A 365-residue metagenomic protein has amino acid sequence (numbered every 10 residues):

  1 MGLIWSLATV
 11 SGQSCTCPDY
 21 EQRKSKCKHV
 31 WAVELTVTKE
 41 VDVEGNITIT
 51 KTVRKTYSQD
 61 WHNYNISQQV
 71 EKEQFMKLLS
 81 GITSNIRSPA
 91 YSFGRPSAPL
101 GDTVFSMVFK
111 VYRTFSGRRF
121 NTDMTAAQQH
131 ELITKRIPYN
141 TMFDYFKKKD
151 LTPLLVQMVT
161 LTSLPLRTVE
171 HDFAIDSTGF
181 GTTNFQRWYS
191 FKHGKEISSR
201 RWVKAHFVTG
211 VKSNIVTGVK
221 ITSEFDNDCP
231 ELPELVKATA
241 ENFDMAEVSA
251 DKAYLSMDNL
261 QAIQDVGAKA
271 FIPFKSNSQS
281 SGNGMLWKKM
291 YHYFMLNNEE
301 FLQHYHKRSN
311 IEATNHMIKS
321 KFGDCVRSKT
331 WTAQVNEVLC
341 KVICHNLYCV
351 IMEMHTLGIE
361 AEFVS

Functional and structural regions predicted by a protein language model:
M1-N63: Long, low-complexity, compositionally biased intrinsically disordered regions
H29-T36, D102-R113, C340-C349: Short, hydrophobic/amphipathic alpha-helical patches that form generic packing surfaces within helical domains
Q59-Y112: Basic, short loop/linker segments at the boundary and entry of helix-turn-helix/winged-helix-like folds
S92-G101, E196-I197, K329-V338: Structural motif
F93-A98, F115, T125-F143: Short, basic interhelical loop/turn and adjoining N-cap of the next helix at nucleic-acid- or acidic-partner-contacting
R95-P96, V104, Y112, T122 (+2 more regions): Polybasic low-complexity intrinsically disordered regions
K252-A253, M257-S320: Helix-centered, glycine/charged polyanion-binding patches within enzymatic domains that contact phosphate-containing
N297-S365: Basic, amphipathic alpha-helical segments enriched in Lys/Arg and hydrophobic/aromatic residues
